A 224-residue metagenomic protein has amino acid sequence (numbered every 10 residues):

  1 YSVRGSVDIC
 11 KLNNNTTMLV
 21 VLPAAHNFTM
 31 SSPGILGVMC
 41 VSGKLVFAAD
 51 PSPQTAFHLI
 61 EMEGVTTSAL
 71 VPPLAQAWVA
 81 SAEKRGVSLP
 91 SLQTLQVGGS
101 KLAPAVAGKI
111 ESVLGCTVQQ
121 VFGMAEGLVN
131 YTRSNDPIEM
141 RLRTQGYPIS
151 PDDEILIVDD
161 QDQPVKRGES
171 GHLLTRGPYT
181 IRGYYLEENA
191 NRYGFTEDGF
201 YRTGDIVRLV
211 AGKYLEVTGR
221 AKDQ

Functional and structural regions predicted by a protein language model:
S2-T17, N27-T66, S81: Conserved AMP-binding/adenylation subdomain of ANL enzymes
N14-N15, S42, S91-L92, G115 (+1 more regions): Phosphate-coordination loops involved in phosphoryl transfer and adenosine-cofactor binding
T17-V20, L173-L174: Short, well-ordered beta-strand segments
S52, L74-A75, L102, T180: Alpha-helix capping/helix-boundary segments
V65-L70, V79-R141, S150-E154: Gly/Ser/Thr-rich phosphate-binding loop
I138-Q145, G194: Short, P/G- and charge-enriched loop/turn segments at secondary-structure junctions
Y147, P164-G168, H172-Q224: Conserved ATP-binding/catalytic segment of the ANL
